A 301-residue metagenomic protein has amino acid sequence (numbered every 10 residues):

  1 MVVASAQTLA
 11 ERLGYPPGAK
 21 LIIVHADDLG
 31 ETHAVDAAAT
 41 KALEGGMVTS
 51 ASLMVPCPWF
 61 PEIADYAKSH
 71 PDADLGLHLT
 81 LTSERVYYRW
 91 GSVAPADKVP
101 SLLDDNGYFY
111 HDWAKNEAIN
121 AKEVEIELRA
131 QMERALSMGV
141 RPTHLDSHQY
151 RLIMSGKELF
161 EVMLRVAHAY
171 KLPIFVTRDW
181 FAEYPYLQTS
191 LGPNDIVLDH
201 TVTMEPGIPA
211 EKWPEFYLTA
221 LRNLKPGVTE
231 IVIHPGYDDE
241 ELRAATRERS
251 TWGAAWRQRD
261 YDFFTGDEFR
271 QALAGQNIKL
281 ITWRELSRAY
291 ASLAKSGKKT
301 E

Functional and structural regions predicted by a protein language model:
M1-I23: N-terminal pre-catalytic segment of deacetylase/amide-hydrolase enzymes
R12-G14, A39-G45, E62-D74, G91-D104 (+3 more regions): Acidic (Asp/Glu)-rich catalytic clusters
L21-I23, V48-S52, D72-H78, P142-D146 (+4 more regions): Structural preference for beta-strand elements that scaffold enzyme active sites
L29, P56, H78-E84, H148-Y150 (+4 more regions): Active-site beta-loop-alpha junctions enriched in small/polar residues
H33-P58: A short alpha/beta connector and helix-capping loop motif
W90-K115, T246-G253: Active-site gating loops and adjacent loop-to-helix segments of metal-dependent hydrolytic enzymes
A121, E125-W213, R222: Catalytic domains of cell-wall/extracellular-matrix polysaccharide-remodeling enzymes, centered on de-N-acetylation
I174-T177, R249-E301: C-terminal domain-boundary segment and adjacent tail
